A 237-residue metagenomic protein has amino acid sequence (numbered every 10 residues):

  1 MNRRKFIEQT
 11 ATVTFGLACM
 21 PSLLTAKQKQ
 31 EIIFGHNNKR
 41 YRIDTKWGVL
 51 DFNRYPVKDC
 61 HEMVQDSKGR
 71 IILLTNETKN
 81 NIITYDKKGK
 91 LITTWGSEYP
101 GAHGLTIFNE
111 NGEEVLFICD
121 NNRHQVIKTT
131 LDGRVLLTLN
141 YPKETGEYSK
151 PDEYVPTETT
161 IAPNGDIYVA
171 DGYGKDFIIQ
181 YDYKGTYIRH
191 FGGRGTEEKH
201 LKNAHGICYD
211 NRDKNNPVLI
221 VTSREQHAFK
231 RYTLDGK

Functional and structural regions predicted by a protein language model:
K5-T25: N-terminal export signals
K27-T45: Blade/loop signatures of beta-propeller domains
I43-G48, T93-G96, L136-K143, I188-G193: Beta-propeller fold detector
N53-K68, E98-E113, E144-D166, T196-V218 (+1 more regions): Beta-rich, blade/repeat-based domains predominating in secreted/periplasmic proteins but also intracellular
L73-E77, L116-N121, V169-G172, N211 (+1 more regions): Conserved beta-strand positions in repeat-built beta-propeller and related beta-rich domains
L73-T93: Beta-propeller domains
N80-I82, H124-V126, D176-I178, H227-F229: Structural signal for beta-propeller blades
D86-K88, T130-D132, D182-K184, T233-D235: Short loop/turn segments that connect beta-strands within beta-propeller blades
